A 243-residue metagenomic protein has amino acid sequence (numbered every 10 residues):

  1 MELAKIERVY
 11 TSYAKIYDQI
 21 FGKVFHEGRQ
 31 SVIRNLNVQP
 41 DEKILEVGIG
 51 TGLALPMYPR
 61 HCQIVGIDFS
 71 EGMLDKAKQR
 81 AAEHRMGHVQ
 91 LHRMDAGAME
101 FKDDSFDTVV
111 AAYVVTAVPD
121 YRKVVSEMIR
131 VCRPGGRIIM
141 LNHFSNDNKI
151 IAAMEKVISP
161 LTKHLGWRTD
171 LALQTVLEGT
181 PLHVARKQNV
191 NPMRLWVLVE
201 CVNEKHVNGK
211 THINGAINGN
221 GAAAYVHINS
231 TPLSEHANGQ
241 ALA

Functional and structural regions predicted by a protein language model:
M1-P40, L53-A54, K76, A153-P160 (+1 more regions): Conserved class I S-adenosyl-L-methionine
A4, F21-K23, I139-V197: C-terminal alpha-helical "lid/dimerization" subdomain adjacent to the S-adenosyl-L-methionine
D41, C132-R137: Short glycine-dipeptide loop
L45-A98: Class I SAM-dependent methyltransferase SAM/SAH-binding core
G97-V109: A short acidic, Gly/Pro-enriched loop at the edge of an enzyme's catalytic core that lines a small-molecule cofactor
T108-D120: A short SAM/SAH-binding and catalytic strip from SAM-dependent methyltransferases
R122-P134: A short glycine-rich, Lys/Arg-flanked "PGG" loop and its adjoining helix->strand segment in the class I
R186-K210, N214-N220, Y225-H227, N238-A243: Core SAM-dependent methyltransferase catalytic element
